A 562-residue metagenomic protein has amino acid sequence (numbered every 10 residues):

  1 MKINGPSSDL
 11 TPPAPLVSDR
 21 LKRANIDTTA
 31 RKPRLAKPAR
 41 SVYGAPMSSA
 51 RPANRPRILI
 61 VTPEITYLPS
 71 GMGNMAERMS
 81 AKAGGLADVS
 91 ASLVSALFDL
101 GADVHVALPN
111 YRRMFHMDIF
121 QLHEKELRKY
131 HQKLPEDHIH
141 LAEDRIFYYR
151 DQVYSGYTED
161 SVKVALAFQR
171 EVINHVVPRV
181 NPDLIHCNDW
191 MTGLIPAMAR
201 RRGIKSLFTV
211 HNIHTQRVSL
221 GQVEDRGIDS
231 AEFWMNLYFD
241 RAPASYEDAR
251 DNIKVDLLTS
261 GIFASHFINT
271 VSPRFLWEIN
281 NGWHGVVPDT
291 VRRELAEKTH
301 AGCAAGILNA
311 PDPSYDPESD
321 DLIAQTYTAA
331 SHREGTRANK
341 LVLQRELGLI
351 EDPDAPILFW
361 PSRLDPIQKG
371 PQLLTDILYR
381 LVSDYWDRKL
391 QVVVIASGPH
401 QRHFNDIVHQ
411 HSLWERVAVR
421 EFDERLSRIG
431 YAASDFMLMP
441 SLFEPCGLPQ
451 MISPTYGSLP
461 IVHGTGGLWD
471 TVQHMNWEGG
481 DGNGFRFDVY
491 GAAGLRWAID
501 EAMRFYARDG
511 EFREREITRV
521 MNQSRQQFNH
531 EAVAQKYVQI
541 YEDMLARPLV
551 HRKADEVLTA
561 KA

Functional and structural regions predicted by a protein language model:
K2-A562: Catalytic cores of nucleotide-sugar-dependent glycosyltransferases that transfer UDP/GDP/TDP-activated
